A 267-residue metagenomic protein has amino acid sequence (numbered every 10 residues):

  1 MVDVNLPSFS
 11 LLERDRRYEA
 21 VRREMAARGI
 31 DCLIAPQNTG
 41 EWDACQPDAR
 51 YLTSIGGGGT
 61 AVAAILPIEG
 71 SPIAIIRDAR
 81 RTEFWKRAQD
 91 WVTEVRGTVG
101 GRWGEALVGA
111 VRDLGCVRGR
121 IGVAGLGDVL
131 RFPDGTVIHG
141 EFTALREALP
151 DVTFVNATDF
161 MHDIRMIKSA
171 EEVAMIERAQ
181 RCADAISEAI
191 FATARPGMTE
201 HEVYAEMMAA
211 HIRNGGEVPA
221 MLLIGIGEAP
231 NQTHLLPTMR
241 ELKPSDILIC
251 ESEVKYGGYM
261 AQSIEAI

Functional and structural regions predicted by a protein language model:
M1-D3, L12-Y18, A26, G70 (+1 more regions): Flexible, acidic/His-enriched mid-domain "rim/lid" segments that flank
V2-G109, R181: N-terminal accessory/capping or targeting/presequence segment of soluble
D31, G119, D246: Conserved acidic residues
N38, L126, E253: Flexible loop residues that form catalytic and substrate-binding hotspots at small-molecule/glycan-binding clefts
E41-G56, G140, A157-D163, I167-A170 (+1 more regions): Short catalytic-site patches enriched in acidic/histidine residues that coordinate or position cofactors/metals
T60-A64, V92-V95, G101-A106, A148-V152 (+4 more regions): Short, surface-exposed, polar/charged, turn-prone segments marking secondary-structure boundaries
